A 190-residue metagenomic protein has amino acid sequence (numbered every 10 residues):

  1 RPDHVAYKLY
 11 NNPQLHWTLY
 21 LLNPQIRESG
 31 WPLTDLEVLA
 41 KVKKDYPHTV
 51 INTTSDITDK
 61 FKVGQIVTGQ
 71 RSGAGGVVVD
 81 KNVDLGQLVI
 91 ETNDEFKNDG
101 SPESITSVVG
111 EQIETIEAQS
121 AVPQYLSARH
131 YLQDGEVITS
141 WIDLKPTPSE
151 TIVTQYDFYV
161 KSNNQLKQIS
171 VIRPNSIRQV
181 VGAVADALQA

Functional and structural regions predicted by a protein language model:
R1-A190: Cell-surface/extracellular proteins and modules involved in cell-wall/glycan interaction or trafficking/anchoring
